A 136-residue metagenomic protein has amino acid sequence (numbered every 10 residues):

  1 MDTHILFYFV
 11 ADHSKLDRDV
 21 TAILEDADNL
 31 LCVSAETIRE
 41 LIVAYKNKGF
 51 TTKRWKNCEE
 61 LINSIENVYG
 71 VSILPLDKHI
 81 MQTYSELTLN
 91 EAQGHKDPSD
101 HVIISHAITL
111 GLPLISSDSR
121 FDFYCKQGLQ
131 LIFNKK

Functional and structural regions predicted by a protein language model:
M1-L16, V33, T109: Metal-dependent nucleic-acid phosphoesterase active-site entry motif
R18-P98, V102-I115, F123-K136: PIN-domain endoribonuclease scaffold, especially VapC-family toxins
R120: Flexible glycine-rich beta->alpha loop in the catalytic core of nucleotide-sugar glycosyltransferases
